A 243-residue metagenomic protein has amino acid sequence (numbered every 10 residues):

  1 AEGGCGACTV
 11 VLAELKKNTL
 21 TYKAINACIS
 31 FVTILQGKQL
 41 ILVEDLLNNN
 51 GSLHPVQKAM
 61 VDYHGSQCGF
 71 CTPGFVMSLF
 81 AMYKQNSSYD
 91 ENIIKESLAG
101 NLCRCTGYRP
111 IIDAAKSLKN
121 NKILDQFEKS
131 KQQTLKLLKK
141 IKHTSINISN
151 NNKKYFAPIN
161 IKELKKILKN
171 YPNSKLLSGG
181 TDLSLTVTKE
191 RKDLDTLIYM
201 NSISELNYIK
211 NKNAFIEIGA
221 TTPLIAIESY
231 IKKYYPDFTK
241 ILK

Functional and structural regions predicted by a protein language model:
A1-K162, K210-E217, T222-P223: Signature of N-terminal electron-transfer/Fe-S-associated modules in redox systems
K17, Q85-N86, N120-N121, E190-Y199 (+1 more regions): A glycine- and small-aliphatic-rich helix-loop capping segment at beta-alpha/alpha-beta transitions that lines
C28-F31, L185-K212, G219: Structural signature of FAD isoalloxazine-binding scaffolds in flavoprotein oxidoreductases
I111, D182-L183: Alpha-helix capping/helix-boundary segments
P172-S174: Phosphate-binding active sites in nucleotide-utilizing proteins
S178-D182, A220: Glycine-rich beta-strand-to-loop/alpha-helix junction loops that act as flexible
T222-K243: Ligand-binding beta-strand-loop-alpha-helix segment within the catalytic cores of soluble metabolic enzymes
